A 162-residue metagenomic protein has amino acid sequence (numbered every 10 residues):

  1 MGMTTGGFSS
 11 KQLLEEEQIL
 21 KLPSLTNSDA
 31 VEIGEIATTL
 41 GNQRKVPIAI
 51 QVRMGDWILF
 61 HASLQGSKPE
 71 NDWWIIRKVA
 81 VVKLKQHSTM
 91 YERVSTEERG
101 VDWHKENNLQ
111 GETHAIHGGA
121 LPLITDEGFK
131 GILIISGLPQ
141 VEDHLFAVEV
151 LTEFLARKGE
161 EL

Functional and structural regions predicted by a protein language model:
M1-K68: Intrinsically disordered, low-complexity terminal regulatory regions
S10-E15, E97, L123-T125: Short amphipathic alpha-helical segments, especially helix-boundary/capping motifs
E16-Q18, V101-W103, G128: A short alpha-helix capping/helix-coil boundary motif
L40, F154-R157: Change "in soluble alpha/beta enzymes" to "in soluble alpha/beta proteins
N42-L109: Structured interaction and signal-relay segments at domain junctions
H104-L155: Extended hydrophobic
E160-E161: Catalytic phosphate/metal-binding cores of nucleic-acid and nucleotide-processing enzymes, i.e., regions that mediate
